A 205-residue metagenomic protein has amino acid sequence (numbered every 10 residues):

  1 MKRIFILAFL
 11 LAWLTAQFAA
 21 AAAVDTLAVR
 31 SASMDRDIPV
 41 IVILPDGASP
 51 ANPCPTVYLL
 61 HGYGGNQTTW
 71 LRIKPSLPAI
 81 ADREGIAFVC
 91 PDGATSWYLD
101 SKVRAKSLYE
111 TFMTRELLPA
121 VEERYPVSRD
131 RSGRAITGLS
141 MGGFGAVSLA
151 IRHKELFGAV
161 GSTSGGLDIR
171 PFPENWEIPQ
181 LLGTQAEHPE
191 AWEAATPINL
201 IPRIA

Functional and structural regions predicted by a protein language model:
M1-I4: Positively charged n-region of N-terminal signal peptides that target proteins for export
I6-Q17: Bacterial N-terminal signal peptides
A21-A205: Non-catalytic cap/lid and distal C-terminal segments of serine-dependent acyl enzymes
